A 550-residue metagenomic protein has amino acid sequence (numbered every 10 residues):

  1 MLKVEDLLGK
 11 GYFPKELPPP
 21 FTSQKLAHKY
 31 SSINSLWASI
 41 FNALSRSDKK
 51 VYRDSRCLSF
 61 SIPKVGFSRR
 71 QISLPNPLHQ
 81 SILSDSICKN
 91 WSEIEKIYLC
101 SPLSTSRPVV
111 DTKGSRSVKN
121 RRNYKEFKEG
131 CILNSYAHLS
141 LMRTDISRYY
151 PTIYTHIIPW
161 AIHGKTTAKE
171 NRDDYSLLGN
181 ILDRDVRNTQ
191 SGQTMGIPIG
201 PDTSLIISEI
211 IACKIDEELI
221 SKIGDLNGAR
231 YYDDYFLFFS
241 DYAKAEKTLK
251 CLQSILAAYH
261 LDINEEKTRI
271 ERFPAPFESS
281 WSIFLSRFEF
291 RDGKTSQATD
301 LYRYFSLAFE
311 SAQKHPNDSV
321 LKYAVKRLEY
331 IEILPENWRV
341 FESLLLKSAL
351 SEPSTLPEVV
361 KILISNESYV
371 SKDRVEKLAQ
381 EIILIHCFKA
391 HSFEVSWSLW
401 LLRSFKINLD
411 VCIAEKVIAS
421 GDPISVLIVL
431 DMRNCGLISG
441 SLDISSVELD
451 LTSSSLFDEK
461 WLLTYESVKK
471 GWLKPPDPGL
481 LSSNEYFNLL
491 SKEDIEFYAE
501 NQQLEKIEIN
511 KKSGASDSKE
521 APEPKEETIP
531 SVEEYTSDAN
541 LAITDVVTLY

Functional and structural regions predicted by a protein language model:
M1-P201, K506-P530, N540, T548-Y550: Conserved two-metal-ion catalytic palm core of "right-hand" nucleic acid polymerases, unifying RNA-dependent RNA
Y12, G224-D225, L261: Short aromatic/hydrophobic-glycine micro-motifs
Q71, P75, N227-G228, D262: Short, surface-exposed helix-loop/turn micro-motifs enriched in polar/charged residues
I82-K89, I210, K214, K247 (+1 more regions): Long, highly charged amphipathic alpha-helices
K89, E218-K222, A258: Residues at alpha-helix termini
E129-Y232, F238-E246, T295-S513, L549-Y550: Conserved polymerase palm-domain catalytic core
Y242-R303, L307-E310, Y330: Polymerase palm active-site segment centered on the conserved acidic dipeptide of motif C
